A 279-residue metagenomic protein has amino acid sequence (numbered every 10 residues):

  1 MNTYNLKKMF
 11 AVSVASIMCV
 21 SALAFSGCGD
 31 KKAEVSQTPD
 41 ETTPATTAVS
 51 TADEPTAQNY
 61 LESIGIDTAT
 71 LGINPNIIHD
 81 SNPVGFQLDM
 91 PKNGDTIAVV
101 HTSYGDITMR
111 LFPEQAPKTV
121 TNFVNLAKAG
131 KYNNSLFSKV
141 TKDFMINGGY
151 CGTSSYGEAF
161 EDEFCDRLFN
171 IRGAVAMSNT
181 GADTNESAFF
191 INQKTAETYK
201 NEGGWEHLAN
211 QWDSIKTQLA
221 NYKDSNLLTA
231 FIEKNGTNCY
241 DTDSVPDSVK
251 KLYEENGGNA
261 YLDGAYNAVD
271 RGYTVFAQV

Functional and structural regions predicted by a protein language model:
N2-V14: Bacterial N-terminal signal peptides that target proteins for export
S16-V20: Core hydrophobic alpha-helical transmembrane segments of single-pass membrane proteins
S21-G27: C-terminal motif of bacterial Sec signal peptides marking the signal peptidase cleavage site
C28-V279: Cyclophilin-like peptidyl-prolyl cis-trans isomerases
